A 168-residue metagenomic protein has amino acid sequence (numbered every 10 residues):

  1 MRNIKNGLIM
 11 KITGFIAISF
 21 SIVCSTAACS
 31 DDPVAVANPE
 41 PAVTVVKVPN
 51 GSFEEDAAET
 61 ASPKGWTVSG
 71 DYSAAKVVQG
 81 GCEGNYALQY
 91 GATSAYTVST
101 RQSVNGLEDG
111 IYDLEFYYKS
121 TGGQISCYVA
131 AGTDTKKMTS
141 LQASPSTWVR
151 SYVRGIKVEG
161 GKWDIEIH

Functional and structural regions predicted by a protein language model:
R2-I16: Bacterial N-terminal signal peptides that target proteins for export
C24-A28: C-terminal motif of bacterial Sec signal peptides marking the signal peptidase cleavage site
P33-S69: Extracellular carbohydrate-recognition regions
F53, V98-G123, V153-R154: Extra-cytoplasmic beta-strand recognition segments
E55-L88, A95: Extracellular glycan-recognition surfaces and repeat-rich motifs
A61-G65, V98-R101, G122-T133, I165: Beta-strand acidic-aromatic groove motif in beta-rich domains, primarily in extracellular
L88-I111, A130-T139: Secreted extracellular polysaccharide-interacting domains
T133-W163: Extracellular carbohydrate recognition and processing domains and analogous Trp-centered ligand-binding platforms
